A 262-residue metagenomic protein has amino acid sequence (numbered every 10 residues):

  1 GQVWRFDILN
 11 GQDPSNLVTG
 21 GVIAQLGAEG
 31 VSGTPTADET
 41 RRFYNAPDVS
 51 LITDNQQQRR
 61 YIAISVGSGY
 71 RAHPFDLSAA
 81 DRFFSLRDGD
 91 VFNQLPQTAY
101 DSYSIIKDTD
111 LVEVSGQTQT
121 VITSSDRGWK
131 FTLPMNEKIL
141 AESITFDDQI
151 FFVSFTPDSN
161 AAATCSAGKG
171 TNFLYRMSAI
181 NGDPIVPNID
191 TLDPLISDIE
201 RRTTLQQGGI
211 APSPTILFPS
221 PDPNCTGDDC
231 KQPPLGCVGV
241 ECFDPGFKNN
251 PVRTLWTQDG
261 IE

Functional and structural regions predicted by a protein language model:
G1-E262: Beta-propeller fold recognition
